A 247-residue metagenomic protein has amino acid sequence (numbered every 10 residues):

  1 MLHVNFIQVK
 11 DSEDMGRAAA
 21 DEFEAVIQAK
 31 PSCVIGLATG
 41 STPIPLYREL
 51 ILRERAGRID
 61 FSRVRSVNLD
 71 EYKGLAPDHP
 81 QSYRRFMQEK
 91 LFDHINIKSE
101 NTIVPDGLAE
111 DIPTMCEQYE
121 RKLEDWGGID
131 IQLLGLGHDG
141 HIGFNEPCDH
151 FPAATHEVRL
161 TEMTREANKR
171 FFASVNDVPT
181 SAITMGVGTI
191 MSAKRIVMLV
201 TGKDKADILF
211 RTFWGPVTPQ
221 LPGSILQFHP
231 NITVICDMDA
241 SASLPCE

Functional and structural regions predicted by a protein language model:
M1-I35: N-terminal glycine-/serine-/threonine-rich phosphate-binding loop
I7-K10, M15, G74-Q81, R85-E247: Conserved phosphate- and dinucleotide-binding cores of soluble alpha/beta proteins, encompassing both enzyme active
R17, I44-R48, D207: Alpha-helical elements of the RecA-like P-loop NTPase motor core of helicases
A29-R55: Glycine-rich N-terminal segment of FAD-binding domains in flavoprotein oxidoreductases, spanning the beta-loop-helix
L37, S66-N68, M198, V234: Structural beta-sheet core signal
E49-I59, E120-G127: Short amphipathic alpha-helices and their capping/turn segments at secondary-structure boundaries
I59-R65: A glycine-rich helix N-cap at a beta->alpha junction
E71: Phosphate-coordination/substrate-recognition cap region in phosphate-metabolizing enzymes
